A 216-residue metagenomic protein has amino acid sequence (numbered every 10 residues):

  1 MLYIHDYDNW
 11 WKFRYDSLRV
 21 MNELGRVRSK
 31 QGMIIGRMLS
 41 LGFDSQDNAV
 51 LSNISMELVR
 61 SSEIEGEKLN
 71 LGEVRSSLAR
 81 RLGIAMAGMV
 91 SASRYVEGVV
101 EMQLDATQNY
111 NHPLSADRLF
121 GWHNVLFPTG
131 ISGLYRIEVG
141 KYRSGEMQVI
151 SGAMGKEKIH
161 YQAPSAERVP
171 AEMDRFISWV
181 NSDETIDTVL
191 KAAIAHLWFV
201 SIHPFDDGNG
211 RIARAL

Functional and structural regions predicted by a protein language model:
M1-L216: FIC/Doc superfamily catalytic core
